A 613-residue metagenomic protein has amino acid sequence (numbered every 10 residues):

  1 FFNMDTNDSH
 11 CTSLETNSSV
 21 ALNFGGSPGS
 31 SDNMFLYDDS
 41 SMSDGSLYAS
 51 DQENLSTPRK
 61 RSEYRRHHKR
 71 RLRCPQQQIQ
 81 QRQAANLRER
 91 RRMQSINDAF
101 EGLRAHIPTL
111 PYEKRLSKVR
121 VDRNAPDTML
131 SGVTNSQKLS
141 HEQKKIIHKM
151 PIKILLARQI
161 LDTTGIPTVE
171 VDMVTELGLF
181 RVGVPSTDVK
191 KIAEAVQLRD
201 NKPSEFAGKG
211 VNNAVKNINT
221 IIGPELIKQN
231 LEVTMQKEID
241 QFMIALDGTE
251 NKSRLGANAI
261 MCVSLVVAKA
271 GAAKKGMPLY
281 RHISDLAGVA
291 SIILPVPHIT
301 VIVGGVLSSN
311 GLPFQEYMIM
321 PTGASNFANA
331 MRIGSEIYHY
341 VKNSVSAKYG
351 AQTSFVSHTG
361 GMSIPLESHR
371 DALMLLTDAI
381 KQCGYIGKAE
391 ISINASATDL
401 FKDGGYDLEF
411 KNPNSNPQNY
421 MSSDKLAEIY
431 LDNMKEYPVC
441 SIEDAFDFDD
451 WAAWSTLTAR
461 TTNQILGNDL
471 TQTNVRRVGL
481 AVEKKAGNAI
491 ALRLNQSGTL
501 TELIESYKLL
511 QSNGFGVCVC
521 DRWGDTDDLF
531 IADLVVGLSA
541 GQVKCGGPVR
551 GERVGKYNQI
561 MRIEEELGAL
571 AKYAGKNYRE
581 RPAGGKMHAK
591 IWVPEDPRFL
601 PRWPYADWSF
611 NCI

Functional and structural regions predicted by a protein language model:
F1-I79, L130-E142: Intrinsically disordered, low-complexity transcriptional effector regions
K60-G132: Basic DNA-binding helix
I146-T168: Short, Gly/Pro- and small/polar-rich lid/capping loops
V169-L177, V182-S186, I299-P321, D378-I380 (+2 more regions): Short beta-strand elements
P185-M277, L286, M331, G361: Metal- or metallocofactor-binding catalytic centers and their adjacent structured scaffolds across diverse enzyme
K191, G288, I292-G360: Mobile "lid/hinge" segments at catalytic clefts and subdomain interfaces of large enzymes
T353, S363, R370-W592: Catalytic core of soluble alpha/beta enzymes
